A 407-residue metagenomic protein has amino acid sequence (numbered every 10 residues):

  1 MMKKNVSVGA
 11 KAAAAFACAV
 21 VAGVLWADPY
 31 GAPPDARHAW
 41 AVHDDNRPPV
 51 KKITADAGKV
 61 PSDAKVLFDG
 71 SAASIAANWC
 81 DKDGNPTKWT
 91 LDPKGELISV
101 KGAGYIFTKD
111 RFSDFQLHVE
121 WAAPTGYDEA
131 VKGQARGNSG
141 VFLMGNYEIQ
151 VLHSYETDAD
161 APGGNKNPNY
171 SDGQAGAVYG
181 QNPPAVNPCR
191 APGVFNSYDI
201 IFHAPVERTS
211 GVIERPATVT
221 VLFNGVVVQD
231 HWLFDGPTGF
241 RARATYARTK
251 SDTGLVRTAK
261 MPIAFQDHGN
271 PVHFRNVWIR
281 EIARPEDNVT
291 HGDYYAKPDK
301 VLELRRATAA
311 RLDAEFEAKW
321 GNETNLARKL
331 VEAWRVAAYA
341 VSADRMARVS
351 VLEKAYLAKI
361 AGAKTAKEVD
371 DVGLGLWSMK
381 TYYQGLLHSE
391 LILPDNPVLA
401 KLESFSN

Functional and structural regions predicted by a protein language model:
M1-M2, T249: Short alpha-helix boundary/capping motifs
M2-F16: Bacterial N-terminal signal peptides that target proteins for export
W26-N407: Carbohydrate-interacting regions of secretory-pathway proteins
